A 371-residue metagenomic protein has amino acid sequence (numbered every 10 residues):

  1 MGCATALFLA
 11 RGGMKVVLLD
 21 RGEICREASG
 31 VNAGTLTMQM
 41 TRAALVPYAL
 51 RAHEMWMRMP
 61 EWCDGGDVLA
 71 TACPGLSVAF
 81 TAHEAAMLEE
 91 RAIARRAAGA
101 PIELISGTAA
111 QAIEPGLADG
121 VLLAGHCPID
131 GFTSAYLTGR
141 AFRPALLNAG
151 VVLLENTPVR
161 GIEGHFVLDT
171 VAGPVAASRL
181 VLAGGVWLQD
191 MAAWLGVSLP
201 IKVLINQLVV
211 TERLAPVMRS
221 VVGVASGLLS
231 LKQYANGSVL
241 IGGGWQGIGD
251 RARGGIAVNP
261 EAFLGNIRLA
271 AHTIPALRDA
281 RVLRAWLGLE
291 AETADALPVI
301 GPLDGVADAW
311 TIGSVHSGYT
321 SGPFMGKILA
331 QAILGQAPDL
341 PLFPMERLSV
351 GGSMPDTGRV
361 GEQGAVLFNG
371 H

Functional and structural regions predicted by a protein language model:
G2-C3: N-terminal Rossmann-fold NAD(P) dinucleotide-binding loop
A10-G30: Glycine-rich FAD pyrophosphate-binding loop
G34-I113, L228, L269-A271: Dinucleotide-binding Rossmann-like beta1-alpha1 core, especially the glycine-rich loop that anchors the ADP
P47-L50, V78-M87, G125-P144, G255-L264: Short beta-strand to alpha-helix junction loop
G125-R179: Helical element adjacent to the flavin cofactor pocket in flavoenzyme catalytic cores
P174-R219: Central helical "cap/lid" subdomain
A215-A307: Active-site lid/adjacent beta-loop-alpha segment flanking the redox-cofactor pocket in flavoenzymes
H272-H371: C-terminal catalytic lobe of FAD-dependent flavoproteins
